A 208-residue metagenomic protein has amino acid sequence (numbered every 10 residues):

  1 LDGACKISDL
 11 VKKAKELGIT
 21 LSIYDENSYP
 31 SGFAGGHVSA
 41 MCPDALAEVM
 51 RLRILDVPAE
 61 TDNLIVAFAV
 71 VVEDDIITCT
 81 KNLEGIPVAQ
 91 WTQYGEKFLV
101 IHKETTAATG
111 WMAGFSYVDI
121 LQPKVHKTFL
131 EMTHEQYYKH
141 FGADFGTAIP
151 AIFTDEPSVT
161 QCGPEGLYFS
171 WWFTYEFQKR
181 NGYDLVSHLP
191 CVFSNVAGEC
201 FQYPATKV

Functional and structural regions predicted by a protein language model:
D2-V208: Mature extracytoplasmic enzyme cores
